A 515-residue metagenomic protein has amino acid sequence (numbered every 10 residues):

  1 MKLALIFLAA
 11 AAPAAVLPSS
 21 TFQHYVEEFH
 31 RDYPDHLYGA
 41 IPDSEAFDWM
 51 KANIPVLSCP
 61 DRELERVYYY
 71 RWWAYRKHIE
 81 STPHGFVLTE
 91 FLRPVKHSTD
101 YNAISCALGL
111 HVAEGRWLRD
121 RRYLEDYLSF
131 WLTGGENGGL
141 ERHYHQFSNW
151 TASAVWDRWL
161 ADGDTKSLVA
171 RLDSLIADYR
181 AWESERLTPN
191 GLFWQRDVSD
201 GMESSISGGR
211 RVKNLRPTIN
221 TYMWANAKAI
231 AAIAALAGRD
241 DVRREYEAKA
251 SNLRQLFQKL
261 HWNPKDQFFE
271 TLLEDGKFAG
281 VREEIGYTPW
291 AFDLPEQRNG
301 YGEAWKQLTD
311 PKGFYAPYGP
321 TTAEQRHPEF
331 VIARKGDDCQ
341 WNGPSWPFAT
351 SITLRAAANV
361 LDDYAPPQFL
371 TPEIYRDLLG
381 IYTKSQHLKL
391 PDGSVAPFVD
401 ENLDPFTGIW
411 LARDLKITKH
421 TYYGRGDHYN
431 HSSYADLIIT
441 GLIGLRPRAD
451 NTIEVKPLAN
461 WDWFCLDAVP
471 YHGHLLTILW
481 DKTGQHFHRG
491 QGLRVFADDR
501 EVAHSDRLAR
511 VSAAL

Functional and structural regions predicted by a protein language model:
M1-F7: Sec-dependent signal peptide recognition, specifically the positively charged N-region followed immediately by
F7-A15: Hydrophobic h-region of N-terminal signal peptides that target proteins for export in Gram-negative bacteria
A14-D100, L160, T165-S167, L172 (+6 more regions): Acidic/polar, glycine-enriched structural segments that form the non-catalytic walls/loops of the carbohydrate-binding
F22-Y38, E45, N137-N149, T165 (+6 more regions): The feature captures the catalytic groove of carbohydrate-active enzymes
C59-Y70, E80, Y101, S105-L108 (+8 more regions): Active-site acid/base region of carbohydrate-active enzymes
V95-L128, E284-Q297, T350-D363, P372-E373 (+1 more regions): Alpha-helical support elements that line or immediately flank enzyme active sites and cofactor-binding pockets
A113-R116, S153-L160, A225-L236, A291-L294 (+2 more regions): Short glycine/serine- and small hydrophobic-enriched flexible loop segments
A237-L273, G302-L475: Non-catalytic carbohydrate-binding regions of carbohydrate-active enzymes
